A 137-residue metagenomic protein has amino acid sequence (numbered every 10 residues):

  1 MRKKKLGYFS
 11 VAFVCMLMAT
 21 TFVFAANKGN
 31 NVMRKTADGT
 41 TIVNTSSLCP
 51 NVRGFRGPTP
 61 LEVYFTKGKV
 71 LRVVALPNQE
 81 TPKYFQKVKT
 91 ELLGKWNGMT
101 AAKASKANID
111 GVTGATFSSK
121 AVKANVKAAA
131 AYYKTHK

Functional and structural regions predicted by a protein language model:
R2, L6-F9, T21-K137: Flexible, solvent-exposed loop/hinge segments and secondary-structure transition points
Y8-M16: Sec-dependent N-terminal signal peptides
